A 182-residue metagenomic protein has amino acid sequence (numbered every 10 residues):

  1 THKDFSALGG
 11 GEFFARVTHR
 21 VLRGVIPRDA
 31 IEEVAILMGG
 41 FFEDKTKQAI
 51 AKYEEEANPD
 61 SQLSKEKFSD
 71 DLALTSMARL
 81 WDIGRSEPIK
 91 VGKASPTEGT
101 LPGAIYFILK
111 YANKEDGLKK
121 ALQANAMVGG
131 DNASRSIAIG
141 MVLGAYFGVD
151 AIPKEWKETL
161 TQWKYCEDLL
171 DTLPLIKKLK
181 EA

Functional and structural regions predicted by a protein language model:
T1-A112, L122-N125, V142: Amphipathic alpha-helical interface segments
T1-S6, G10-R20, G99-A182: Catalytic phosphate/nucleotide-handling subdomain of diverse soluble enzymes
